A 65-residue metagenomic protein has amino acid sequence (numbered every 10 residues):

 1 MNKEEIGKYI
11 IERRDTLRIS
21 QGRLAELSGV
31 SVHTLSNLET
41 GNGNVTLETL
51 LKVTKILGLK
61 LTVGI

Functional and structural regions predicted by a protein language model:
M1-E5: A detector for short, charged/polar N-terminal pre-domain segments
K8-E26: Short basic helix-loop element that most often maps to the first helix and adjoining turn of HTH DNA-binding modules
L17, G43-N44, T62-I65: Short, charged recognition helix plus adjacent turn of helix-turn-helix-like nucleic-acid-binding domains
G29-N44: Recognition helix of helix-turn-helix/homeodomain-like DNA-binding domains that insert into the DNA major groove
E48-V63: DNA major-groove recognition helix of helix-turn-helix/homeodomain DNA-binding modules
